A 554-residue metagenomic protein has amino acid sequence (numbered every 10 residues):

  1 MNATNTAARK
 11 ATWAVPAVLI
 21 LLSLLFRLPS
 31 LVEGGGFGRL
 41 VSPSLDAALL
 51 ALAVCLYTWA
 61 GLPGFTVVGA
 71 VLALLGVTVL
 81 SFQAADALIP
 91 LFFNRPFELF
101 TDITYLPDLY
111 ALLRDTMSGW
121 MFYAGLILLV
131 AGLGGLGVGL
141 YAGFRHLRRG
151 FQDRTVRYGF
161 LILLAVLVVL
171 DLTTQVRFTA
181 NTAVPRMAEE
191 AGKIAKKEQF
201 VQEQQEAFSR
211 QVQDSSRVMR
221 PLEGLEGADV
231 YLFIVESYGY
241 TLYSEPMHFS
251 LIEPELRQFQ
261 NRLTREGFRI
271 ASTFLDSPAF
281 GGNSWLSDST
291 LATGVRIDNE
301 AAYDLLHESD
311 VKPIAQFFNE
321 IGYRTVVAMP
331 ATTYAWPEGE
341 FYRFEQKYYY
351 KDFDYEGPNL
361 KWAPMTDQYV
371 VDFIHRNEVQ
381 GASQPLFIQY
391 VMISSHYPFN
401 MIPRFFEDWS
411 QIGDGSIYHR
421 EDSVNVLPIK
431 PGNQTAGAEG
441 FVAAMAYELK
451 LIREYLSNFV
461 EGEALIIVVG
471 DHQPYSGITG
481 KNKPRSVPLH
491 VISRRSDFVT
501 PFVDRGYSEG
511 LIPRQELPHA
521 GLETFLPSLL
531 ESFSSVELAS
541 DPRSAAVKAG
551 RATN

Functional and structural regions predicted by a protein language model:
N2-R186: Transmembrane and membrane-interface helices of multi-pass, inner-membrane envelope-modifying transferases
A8-L19, V156-F178, E198-A207, R220-G224 (+2 more regions): Short N-terminal signal/transit or membrane-insertion segments and the immediately adjacent low-complexity/disordered
A11-V41, M117, A183, M187-R217 (+2 more regions): Short secondary-structure boundary segments
S42-L45, L49, L72, F82 (+11 more regions): Generic detector of well-ordered alpha-helical segments enriched in charged/polar residues, highlighting helical
A85, Y105, Y110-M117, R148-F151 (+6 more regions): Generic secondary-structure transition motif, activating predominantly at the C-termini of alpha-helices
P96-D102, K193, S284, Y349 (+1 more regions): A diffuse structural propensity rather than consistent per-protein peaks
L106, L164-S237, Y243-P246, P254: Membrane-interface segments at or immediately adjacent to transmembrane helices that form the boundary between
Q213-A228, L232-V235, Y240-N554: Solvent-exposed soluble domains appended to multi-pass membrane proteins
